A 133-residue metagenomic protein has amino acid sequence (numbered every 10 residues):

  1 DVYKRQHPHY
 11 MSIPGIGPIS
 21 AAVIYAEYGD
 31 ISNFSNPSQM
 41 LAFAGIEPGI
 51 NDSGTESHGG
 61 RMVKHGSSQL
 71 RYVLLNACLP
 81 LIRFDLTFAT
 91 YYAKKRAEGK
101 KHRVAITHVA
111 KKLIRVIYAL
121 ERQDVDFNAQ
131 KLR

Functional and structural regions predicted by a protein language model:
D1-R133: A detector of single, family-specific signature residues that are central to catalytic or substrate-handling motifs
